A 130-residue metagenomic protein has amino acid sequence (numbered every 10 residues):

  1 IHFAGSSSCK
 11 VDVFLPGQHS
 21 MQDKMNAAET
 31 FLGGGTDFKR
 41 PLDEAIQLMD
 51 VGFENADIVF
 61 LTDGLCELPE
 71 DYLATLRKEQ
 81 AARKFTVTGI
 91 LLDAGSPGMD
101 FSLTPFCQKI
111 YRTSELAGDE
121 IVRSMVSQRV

Functional and structural regions predicted by a protein language model:
I1-A28, L48, G98-S102: Short beta-strand-loop
I1-G17, P41-L42, D57-L61, I90-A94: Von Willebrand factor
E29-T36, G64-E115: VWA/integrin I-like adhesion module and closely mimicked acidic/polar interface patches used
F38, L42, I46: Short, conserved alpha-helix that lines the donor NDP-sugar binding/gating region of sugar-transfer enzymes
A45-L48, T75-L76: Generic recognition of flexible, low-complexity loop/linker segments
M49-E54: Glycine-rich phosphate-binding loop signature in dinucleotide/nucleotide-binding domains
A117-V130: C-terminal "exit" segments of structured domains
